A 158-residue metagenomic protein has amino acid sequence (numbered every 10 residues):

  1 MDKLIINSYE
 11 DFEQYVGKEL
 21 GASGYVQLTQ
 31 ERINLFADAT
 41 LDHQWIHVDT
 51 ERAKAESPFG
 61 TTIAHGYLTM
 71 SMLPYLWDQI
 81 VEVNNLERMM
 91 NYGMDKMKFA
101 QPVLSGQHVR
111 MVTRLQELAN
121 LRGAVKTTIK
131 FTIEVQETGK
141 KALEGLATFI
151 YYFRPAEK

Functional and structural regions predicted by a protein language model:
M1-Y15, V103-K158: HotDog/MaoC-like acyl-thioester-processing domains
D2-A64: Catalytic strand-loop segment that frames the active site of acyl-thioester-processing enzymes
G21, Y25-Q27, K98, T148-I150: Generic structural detector for well-ordered beta-strands
A22, S71, M111-T113: A generic structural signal for residues embedded in beta-strands
G24, R32, Q44, R88-D95 (+2 more regions): A generic structural signal for short beta-strands and their flanking turns/coil linkers
N34-A37, M70-P74: Predominant activation on well-ordered alpha-helical scaffold segments within soluble catalytic domains
P58-T61, P74-V112: Hydrophobic beta-strand-centered segment that forms part of the acyl-chain substrate-binding groove
